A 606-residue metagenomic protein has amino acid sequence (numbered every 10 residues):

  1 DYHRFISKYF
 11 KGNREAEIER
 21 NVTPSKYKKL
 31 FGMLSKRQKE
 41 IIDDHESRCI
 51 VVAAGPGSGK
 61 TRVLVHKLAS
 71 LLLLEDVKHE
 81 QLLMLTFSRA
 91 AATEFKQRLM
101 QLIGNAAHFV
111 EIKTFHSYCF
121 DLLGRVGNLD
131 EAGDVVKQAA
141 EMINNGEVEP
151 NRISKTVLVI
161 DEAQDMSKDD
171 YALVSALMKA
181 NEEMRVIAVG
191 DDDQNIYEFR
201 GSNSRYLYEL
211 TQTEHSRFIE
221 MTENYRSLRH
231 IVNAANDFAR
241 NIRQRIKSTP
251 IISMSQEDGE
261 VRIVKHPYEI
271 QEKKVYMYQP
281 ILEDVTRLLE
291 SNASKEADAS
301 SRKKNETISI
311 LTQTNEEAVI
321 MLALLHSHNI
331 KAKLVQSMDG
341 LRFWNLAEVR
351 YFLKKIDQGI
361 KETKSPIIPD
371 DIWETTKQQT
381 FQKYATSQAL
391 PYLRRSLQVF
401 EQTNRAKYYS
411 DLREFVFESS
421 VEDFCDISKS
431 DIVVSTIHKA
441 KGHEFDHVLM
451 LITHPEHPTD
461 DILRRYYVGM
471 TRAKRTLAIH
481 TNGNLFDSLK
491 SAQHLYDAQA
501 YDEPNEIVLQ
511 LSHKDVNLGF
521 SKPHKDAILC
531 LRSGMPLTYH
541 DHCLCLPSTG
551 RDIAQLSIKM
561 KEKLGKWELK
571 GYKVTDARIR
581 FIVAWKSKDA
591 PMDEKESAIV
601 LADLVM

Functional and structural regions predicted by a protein language model:
D1-N128: P-loop NTPase Walker
M33-K39, D43-C49, H66, I112-V157 (+3 more regions): Conserved helicase/translocase P-loop NTPase motor core
L34-S35, K39-D43, R48-P56, S216-E223 (+1 more regions): Inter-lobe coupling/hinge region of RecA-like P-loop helicase motors
V77-Q81, H108, E182-M184, D191-D193 (+5 more regions): Short glycine-/polar-rich loops that comprise or flank the Walker A/P-loop and associated switch/sensor motifs
R89, R229, D298-S300, T307-R465 (+3 more regions): Core RecA-like ATPase module of SF1/SF2 helicases and allied nucleic-acid translocases
E162-D165, G190-D191: Walker B catalytic acidic pair
A172-K273: Conserved RecA-like helicase ATPase core segment that couples NTP binding/hydrolysis to strand translocation
D487-M606: Conserved active-site motif detector
